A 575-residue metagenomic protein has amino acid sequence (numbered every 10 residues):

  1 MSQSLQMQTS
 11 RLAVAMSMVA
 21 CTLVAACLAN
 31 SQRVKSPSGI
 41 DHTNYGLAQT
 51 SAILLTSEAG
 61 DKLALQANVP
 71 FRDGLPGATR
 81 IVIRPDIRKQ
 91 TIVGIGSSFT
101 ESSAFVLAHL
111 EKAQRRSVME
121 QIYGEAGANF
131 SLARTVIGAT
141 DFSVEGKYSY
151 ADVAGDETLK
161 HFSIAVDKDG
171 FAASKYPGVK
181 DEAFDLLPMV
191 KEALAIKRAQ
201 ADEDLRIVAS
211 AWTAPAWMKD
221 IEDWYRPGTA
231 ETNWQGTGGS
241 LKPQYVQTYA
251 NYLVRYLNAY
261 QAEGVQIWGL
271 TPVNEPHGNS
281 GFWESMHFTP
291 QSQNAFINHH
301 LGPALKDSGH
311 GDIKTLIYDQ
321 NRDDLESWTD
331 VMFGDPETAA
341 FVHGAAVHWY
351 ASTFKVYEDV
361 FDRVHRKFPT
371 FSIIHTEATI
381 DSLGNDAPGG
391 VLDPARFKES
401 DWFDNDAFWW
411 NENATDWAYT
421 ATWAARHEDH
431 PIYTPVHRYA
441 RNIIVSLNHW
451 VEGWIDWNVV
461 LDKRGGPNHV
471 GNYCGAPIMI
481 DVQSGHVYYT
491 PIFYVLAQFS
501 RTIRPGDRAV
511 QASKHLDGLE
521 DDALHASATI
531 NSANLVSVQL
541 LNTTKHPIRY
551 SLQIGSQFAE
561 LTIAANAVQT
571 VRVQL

Functional and structural regions predicted by a protein language model:
L63-I267, H299: N-terminal catalytic cores of secreted or lumenal carbohydrate-active enzymes
V93, A126-A133, Q200-R206, E263-G269 (+5 more regions): Loop/turn elements at helix/coil->beta-strand transitions in domains of secreted/extracellular proteins
S97, N129, I207, L270 (+5 more regions): Conserved, mostly hydrophobic/aromatic
Q247-G269, P276-D386, P394-W409: Active-site neighborhood of glycoside hydrolase catalytic domains
H375-V495, A512-K514: Aromatic/acidic polysaccharide-binding cleft in carbohydrate-active enzymes
R501-T502, S513-G555, N566: Carbohydrate-binding surface patches
I563-L575: C-terminal beta-strand-rich structural cap/linker in extracellular carbohydrate-active enzymes
